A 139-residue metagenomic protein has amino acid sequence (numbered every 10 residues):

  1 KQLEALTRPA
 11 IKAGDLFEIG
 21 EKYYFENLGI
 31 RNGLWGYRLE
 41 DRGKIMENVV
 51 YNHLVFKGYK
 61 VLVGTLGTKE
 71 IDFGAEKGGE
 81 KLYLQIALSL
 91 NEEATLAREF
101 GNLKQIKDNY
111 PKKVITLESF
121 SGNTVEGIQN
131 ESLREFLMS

Functional and structural regions predicted by a protein language model:
K1-K81: Accessory nucleic acid-recognition modules appended to NTPase machines
Y24, L84, K113-I115, Q129-E131: Hydrophobic/aromatic beta-strand patches that form the interior of the parallel beta-sheet core in alpha/beta enzyme
W35, T95, T124-V125: Short glycine-/acidic-enriched loop or helix-start segments at secondary-structure transitions that form or flank
L54, D72, L84, L103 (+1 more regions): Hydrophobic, well-ordered secondary-structure elements that form the walls of internal hydrophobic environments
K60, P111, G127-Q129: Conserved beta-strand segments of alpha/beta enzyme cores
E76-E92, E99: Active-site ExK catalytic segment of metal-dependent nucleases
L90-S119: Basic, amphipathic alpha-helical patches used to engage nucleic acids or provide basic targeting signals, exemplified
S119-S139: Domain-level recognition of nuclease-like catalytic cores that cleave nucleotide substrates
